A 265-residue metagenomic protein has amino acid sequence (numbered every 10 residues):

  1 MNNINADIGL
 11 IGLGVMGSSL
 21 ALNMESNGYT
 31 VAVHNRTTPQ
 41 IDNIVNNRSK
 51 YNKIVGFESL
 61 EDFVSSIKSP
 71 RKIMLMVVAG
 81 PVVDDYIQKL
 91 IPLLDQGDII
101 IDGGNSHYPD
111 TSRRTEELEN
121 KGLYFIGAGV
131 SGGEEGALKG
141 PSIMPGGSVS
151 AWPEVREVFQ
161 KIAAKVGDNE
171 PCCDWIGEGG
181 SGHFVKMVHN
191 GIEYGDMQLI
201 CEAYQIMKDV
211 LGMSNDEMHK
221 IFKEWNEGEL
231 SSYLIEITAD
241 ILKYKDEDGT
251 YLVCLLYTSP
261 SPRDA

Functional and structural regions predicted by a protein language model:
M1-E58, D62-S65, E134-A137: NAD(P)+-binding Rossmann beta1-loop-alpha1 motif at the extreme N-terminus of oxidoreductases
I8-L10, I100, F125: Short glycine-aspartate micro-motif
T30, K53-V55, I99, Y124 (+1 more regions): Conserved beta-strand segments of alpha/beta enzyme cores
K50-D110, A137-P145: Rossmann-like NAD(P)-binding element
V83-I87, H107-H219, G228-D248: Rossmann-fold dinucleotide-binding core
Y257-A265: Single conserved hydrophobic/aromatic residue that forms the stacking wall/gate of nucleotide- or nucleobase-binding
